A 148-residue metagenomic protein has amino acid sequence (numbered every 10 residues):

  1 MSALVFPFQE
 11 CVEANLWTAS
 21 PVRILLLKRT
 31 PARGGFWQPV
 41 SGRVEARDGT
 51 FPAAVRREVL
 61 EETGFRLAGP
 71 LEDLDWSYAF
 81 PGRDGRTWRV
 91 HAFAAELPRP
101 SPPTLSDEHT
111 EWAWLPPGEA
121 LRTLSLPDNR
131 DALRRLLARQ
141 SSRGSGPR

Functional and structural regions predicted by a protein language model:
M1-L25: Conserved N-terminal beta-strand and adjoining loop/helix that marks the start of the Nudix/MutT-like hydrolase domain
E10-V12, V22, W88-H91, T110: Change "...and in nucleic-acid phosphodiester-cleaving endonucleases..." to "...and in nucleic-acid processing enzymes
L16, A92-E96, W114: Short, well-ordered beta-strand micro-motif
V22-E62: Conserved Nudix-box catalytic region and its N-terminal flanking loop in Nudix hydrolases and closely related
Q38, T87, W114: Short aromatic/basic micro-patch
V44, L67, L97, H109 (+1 more regions): Hydrophobic pocket-lining residues within nucleotide cofactor-binding pockets
L60, G64-S101: Active-site segment of metal-dependent pyrophosphate-handling enzymes, primarily the Nudix hydrolase catalytic core
P103-L136: NUDIX/MutT-family hydrolases
